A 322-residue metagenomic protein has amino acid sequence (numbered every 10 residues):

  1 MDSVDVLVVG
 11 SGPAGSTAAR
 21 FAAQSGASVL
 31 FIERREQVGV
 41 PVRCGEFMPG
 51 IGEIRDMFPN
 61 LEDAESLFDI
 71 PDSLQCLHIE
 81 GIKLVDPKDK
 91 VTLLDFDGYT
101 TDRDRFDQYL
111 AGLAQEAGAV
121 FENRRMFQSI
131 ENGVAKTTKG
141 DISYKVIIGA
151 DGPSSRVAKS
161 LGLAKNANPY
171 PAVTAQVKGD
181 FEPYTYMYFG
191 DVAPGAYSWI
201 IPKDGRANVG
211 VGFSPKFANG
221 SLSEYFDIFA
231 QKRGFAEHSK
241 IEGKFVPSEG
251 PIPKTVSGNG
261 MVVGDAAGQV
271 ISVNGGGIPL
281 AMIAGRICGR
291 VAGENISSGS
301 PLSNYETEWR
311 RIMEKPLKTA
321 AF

Functional and structural regions predicted by a protein language model:
M1-A14: Beta1/beta-strand and adjacent pyrophosphate-binding region of the FAD-binding site in flavoprotein oxidoreductases
S11, A23-R43: Glycine-rich FAD pyrophosphate-binding loop
F21, Q37-I82: N-terminal FAD cofactor-binding segment of flavoenzymes
Q37, L113-A236, I252, G268-V270: Predominantly flavin-linked oxidoreductase catalytic cores and closely associated redox partners
R43-E46, T100, Y197, A267-P279: Glycine-rich phosphate/pyrophosphate-binding beta-alpha loops
T92-L113, S214-S221: Short beta-strand to alpha-helix junction loop
F217-A292, S297: FAD/FMN-dependent oxidoreductases across multiple families
R290-F322: Active-site-proximal substrate-binding core of FAD-dependent oxidoreductases
